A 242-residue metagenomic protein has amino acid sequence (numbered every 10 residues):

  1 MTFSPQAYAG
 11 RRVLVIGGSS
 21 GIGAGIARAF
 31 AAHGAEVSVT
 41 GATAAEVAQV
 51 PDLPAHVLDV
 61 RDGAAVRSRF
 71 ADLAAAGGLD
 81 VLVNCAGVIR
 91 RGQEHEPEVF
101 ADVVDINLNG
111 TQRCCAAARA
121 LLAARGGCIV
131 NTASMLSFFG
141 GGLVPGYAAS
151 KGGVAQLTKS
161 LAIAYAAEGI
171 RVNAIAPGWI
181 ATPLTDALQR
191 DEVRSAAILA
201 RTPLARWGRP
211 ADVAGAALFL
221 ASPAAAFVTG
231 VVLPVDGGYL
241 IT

Functional and structural regions predicted by a protein language model:
T2-S4, F139, L218, T229-T242: Short C-terminal tail/terminal secondary-structure segment of NAD(P)H-dependent dehydrogenase/reductase domains
S19-S20: Conserved glycine-rich cofactor-binding loop
C85-R90, G238: Conserved NAD(P)H cofactor-binding loop of Rossmann-fold oxidoreductase domains
R91-V104, I198: Substrate-binding pocket helix/loop in short-chain dehydrogenase/reductase
C115, S150, T158: Active-site helix of classical SDR
S134: Residue(s) in the substrate-gating loop at a strand-loop-helix junction that position the organic substrate next
A166, R171, V228-G230: Short, small/polar-rich loop/turn modules that mediate ligand/substrate recognition or access, typified
